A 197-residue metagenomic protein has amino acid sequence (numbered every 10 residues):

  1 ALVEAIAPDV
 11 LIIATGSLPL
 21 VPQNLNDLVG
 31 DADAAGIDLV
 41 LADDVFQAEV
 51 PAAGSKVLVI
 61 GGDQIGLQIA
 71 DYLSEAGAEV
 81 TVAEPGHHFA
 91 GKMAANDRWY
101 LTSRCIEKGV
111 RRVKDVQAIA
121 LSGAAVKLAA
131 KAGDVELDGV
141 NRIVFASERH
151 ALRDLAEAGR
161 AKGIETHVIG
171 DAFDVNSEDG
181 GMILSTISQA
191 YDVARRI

Functional and structural regions predicted by a protein language model:
A1, A5, I106-A120: A conserved beta-strand/loop element that lines the FAD pocket in flavoprotein oxidoreductases
A1-G30, A34-M93, A129-I197: Rossmann-like dinucleotide/flavin-binding elements
A95-T102, R112, R153: Short, surface-exposed alpha-helical segments at coil->helix boundaries
W99, I106, S188-Y191: Generic alpha-helical structural signal
T102, I106-G109, R160: Class I S-adenosyl-L-methionine
A120-L121, V168: Generic beta-strand structural signal
G123-V126: Short, hydrophobic/aromatic-rich segments at coil-to-beta transitions
